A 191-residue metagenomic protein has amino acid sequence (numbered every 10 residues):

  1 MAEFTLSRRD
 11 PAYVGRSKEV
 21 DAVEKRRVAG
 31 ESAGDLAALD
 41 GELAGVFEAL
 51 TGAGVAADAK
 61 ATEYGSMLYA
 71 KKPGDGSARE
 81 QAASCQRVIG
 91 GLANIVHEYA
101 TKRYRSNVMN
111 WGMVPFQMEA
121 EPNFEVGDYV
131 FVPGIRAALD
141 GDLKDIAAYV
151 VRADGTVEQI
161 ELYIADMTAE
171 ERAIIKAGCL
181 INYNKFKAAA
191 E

Functional and structural regions predicted by a protein language model:
M1-E191: Fe-S-dependent hydro-lyases/dehydratases of central metabolism
